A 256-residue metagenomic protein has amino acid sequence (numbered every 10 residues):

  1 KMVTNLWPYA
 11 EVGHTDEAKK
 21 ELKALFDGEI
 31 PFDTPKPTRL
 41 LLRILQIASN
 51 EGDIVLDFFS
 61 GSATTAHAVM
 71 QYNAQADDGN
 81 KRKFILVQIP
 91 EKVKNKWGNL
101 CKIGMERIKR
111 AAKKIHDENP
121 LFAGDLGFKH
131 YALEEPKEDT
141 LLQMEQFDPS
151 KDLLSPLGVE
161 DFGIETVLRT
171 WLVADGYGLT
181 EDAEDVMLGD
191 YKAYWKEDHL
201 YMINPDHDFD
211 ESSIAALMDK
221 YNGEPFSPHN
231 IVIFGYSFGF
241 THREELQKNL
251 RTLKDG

Functional and structural regions predicted by a protein language model:
K1-V12, D16, T38-G52, A74-G256: Accessory, often C-terminal, charged low-complexity segments
T15-I30: Short glycine/proline-rich turn/loop motifs
G28-R39: Conserved SAM-binding loop and adjacent beta-strand
G52-G61: Conserved class I S-adenosyl-L-methionine
S62, H67, F84: Phosphate-binding glycine-rich loops of NTP-binding sites
T65-D77: Conserved SAM-binding loop of SAM-dependent methyltransferases across substrates and taxa, primarily the Class I
